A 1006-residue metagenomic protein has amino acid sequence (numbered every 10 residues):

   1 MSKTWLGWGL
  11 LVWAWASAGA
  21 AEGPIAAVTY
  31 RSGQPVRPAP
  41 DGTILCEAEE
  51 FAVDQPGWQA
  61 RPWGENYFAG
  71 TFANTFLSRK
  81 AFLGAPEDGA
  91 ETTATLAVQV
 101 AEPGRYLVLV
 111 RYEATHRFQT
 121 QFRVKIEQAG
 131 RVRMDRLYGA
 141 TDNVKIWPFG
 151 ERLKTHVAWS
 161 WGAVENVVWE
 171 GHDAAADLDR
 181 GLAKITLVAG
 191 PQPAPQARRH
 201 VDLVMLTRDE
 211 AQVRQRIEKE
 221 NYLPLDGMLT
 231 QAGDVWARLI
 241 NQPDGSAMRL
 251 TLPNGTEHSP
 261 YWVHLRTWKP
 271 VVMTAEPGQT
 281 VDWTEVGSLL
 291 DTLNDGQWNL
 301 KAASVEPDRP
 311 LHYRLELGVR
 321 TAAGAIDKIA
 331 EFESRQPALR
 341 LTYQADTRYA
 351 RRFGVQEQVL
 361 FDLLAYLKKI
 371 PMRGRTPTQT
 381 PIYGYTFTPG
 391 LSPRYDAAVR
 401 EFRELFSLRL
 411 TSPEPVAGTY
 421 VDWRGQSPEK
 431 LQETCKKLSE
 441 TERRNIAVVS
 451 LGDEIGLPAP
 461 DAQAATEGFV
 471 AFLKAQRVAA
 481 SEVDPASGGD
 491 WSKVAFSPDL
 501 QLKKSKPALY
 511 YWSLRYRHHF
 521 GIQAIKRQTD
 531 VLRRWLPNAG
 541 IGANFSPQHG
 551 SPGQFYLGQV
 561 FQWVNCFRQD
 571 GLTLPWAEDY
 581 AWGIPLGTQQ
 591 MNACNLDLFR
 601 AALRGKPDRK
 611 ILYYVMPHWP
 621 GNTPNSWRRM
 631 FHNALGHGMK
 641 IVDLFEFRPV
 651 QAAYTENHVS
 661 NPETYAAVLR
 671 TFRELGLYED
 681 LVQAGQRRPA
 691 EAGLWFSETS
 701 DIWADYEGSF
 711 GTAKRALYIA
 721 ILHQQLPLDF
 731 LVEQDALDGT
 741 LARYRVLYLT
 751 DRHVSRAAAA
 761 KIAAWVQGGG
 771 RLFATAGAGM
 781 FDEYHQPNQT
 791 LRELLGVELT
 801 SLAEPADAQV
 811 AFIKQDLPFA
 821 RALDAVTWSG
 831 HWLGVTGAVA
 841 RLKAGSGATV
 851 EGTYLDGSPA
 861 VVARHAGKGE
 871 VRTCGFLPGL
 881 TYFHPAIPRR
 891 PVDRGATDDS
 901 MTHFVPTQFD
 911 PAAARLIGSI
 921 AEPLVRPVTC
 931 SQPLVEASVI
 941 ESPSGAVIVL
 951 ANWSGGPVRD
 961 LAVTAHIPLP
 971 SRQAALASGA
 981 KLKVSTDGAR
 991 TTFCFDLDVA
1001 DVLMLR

Functional and structural regions predicted by a protein language model:
L11-G19: Hydrophobic h-region of N-terminal signal peptides that target proteins for export in Gram-negative bacteria
E22-I326, Q344-A345, V355: Extracytoplasmic
T342-Q344, S450, A459, G542-L717 (+11 more regions): Hydrophobic targeting/anchoring helices
Q344-Y366, M372, Q432-C594, L598: Polysaccharide-binding and catalytic clefts of secreted carbohydrate-active enzymes
Q358, L364-V416, R444-A447, R568-P575 (+3 more regions): Catalytic domains of carbohydrate-active enzymes, especially glycoside hydrolases
T388-T441, A524-W535: Aromatic-lined substrate-binding rim segments of carbohydrate-active enzymes
P415-E429, I455, S505-I522, P547 (+5 more regions): The substrate-binding groove and active-site-proximal loops of carbohydrate-active enzymes, especially glycoside
T750-R1006: A conserved amphipathic helix/loop scaffold that creates a polar/acidic microenvironment used either to coordinate
